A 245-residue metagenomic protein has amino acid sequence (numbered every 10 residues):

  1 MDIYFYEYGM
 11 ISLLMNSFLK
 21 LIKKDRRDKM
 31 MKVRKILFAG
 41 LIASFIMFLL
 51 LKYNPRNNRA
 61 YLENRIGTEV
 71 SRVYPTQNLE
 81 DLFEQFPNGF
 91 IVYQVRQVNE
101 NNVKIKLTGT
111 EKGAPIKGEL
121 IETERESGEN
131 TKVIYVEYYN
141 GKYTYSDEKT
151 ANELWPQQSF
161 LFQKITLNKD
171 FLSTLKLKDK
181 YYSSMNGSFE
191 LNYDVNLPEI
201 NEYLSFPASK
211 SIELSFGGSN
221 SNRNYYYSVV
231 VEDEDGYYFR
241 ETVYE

Functional and structural regions predicted by a protein language model:
E7-M30: Short, Lys/Arg-enriched N-terminal segments with co-localized hydrophobic residues within the first ~10-30 amino acids
K32-N99: N-terminal leader/targeting segments and the immediate start of mature chains
E84-G89, T108-K117, Y138-K142, N186 (+2 more regions): Short, solvent-exposed coil/turn segments at beta-strand boundaries
V92-Q97, E119-T123, L191-P198, S228-V231: Short beta-strand segments that buttress and anchor functional surface loops
N101-K106, K117, E129-K132, A208-E213 (+2 more regions): Short, surface-exposed coil-to-beta transition loops
K106-S159: An acidic-aromatic
Y139-G187, Y193: Flexible, processing/modification-adjacent segments and terminal tails in exported/periplasmic/extracellular proteins
Y193-E245: Gly/Pro-enriched, hydrophobic low-complexity segments that function as extracytoplasmic propeptides/linkers
